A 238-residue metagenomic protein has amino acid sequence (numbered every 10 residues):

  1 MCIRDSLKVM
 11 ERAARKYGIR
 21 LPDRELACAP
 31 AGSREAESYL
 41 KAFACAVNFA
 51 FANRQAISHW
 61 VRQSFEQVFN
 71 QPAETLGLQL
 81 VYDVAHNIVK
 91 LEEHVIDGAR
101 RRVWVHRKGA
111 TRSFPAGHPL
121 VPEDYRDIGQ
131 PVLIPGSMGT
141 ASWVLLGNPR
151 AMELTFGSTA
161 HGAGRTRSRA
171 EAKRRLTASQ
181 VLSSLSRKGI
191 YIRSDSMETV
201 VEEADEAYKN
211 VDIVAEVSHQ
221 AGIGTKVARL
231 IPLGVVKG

Functional and structural regions predicted by a protein language model:
M1: Proteins enriched for Cys/Gly/acidic motifs involved in redox and nucleic-acid/cofactor modification
R4-G238: Domain-length cofactor-binding catalytic modules of enzymes
